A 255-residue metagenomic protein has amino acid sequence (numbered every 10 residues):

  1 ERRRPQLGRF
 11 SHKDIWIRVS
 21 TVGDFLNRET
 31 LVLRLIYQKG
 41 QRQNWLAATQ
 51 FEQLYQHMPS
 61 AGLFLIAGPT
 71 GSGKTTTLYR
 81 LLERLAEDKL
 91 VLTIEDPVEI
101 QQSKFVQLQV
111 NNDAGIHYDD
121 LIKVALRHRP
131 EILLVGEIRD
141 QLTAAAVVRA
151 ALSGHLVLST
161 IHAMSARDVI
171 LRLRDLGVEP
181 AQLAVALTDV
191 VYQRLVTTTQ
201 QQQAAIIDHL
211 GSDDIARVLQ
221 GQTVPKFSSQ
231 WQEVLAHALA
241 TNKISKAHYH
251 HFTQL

Functional and structural regions predicted by a protein language model:
E1-L255: Short, flexible helix-loop junctions that flank or precede catalytic/ligand sites
